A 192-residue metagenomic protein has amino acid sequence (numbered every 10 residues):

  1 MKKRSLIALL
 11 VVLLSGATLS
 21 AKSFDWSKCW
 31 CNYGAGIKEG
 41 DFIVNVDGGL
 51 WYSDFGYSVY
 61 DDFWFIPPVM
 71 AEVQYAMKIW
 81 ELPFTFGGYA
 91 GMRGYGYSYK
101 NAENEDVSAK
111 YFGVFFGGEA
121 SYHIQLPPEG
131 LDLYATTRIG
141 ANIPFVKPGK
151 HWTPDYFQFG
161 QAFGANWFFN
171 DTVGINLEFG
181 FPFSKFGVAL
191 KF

Functional and structural regions predicted by a protein language model:
M1-K2: N-terminal secretory signal peptides that target proteins for export/translocation
S5-L14: Sec-dependent N-terminal signal peptides
G16-T18: N-terminal signal peptide c-region/cleavage motif recognized by signal peptidases
S20-K78, A189-F192: Short glycine/proline- and aromatic-enriched beta-strand/turn motifs that initiate or cap beta-hairpins
G36-V44, W80-F86, F112, E129-A135 (+2 more regions): Outer-envelope beta-barrel architecture signal
K38-F42, F63-V69, K110-F116, T153-F159 (+1 more regions): Residues that define the transmembrane beta-barrel architecture of outer-membrane proteins
V46-L50, V69-M77, A90-M92, F116-Y122 (+3 more regions): Residues on the lipid-exposed face of transmembrane beta-strands in outer-membrane beta-barrel proteins
L50-W64, R93-G113, P144-Y156: Extracellular/periplasm-exposed beta-strand and loop segments of Gram-negative cell-envelope proteins, dominated by
